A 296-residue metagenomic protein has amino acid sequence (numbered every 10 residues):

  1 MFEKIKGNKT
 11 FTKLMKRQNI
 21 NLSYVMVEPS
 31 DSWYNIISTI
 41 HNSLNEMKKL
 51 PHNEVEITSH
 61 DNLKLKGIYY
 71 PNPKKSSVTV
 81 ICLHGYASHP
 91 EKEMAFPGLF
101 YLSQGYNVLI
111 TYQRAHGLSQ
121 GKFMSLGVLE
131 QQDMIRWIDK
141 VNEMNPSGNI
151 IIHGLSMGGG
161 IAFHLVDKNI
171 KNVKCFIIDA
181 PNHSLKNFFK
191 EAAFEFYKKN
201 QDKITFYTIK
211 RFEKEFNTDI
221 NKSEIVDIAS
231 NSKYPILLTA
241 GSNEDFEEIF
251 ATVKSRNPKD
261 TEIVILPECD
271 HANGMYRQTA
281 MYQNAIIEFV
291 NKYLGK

Functional and structural regions predicted by a protein language model:
M1-T58, I68: An N-terminal hydrophobic leader/cap segment in hydrolases
Y86-F100, Q113: The serine-hydrolase catalytic nucleophile loop
P90, H116-N145, N149: Catalytic nucleophile-loop/oxyanion-hole region of alpha/beta-hydrolase and closely related hydrolase-like folds
F100-Q120: Conserved alpha/beta-hydrolase
H164-T218: Hydrolase active-site cap/lid region
N231-S232, L238-A240: Short beta-strand/loop motif that positions the catalytic acidic residue of the alpha/beta-hydrolase fold
E244-A251: Conserved alpha/beta-hydrolase "acid-adjacent" motif
C269-A280: Catalytic histidine-centered segment of alpha/beta-hydrolase-like enzymes
